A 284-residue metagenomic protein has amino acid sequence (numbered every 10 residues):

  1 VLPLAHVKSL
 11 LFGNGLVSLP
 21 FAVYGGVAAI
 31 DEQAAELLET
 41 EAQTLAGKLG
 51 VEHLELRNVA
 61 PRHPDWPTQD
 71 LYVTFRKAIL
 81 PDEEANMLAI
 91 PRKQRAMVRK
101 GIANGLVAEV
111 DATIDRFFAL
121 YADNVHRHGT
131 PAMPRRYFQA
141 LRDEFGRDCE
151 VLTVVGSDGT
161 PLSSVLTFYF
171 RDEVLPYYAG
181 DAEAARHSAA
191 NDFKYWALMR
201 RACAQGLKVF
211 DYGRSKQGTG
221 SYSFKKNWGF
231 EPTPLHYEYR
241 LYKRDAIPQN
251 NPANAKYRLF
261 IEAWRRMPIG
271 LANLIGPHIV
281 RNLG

Functional and structural regions predicted by a protein language model:
V1-G13, N58-S188, W196-R201: A conserved beta-strand-loop-helix scaffold within acyl/acetyltransferase catalytic domains
A5-Q69, R171-P234: Acyl-donor binding region in acyl/amide transferases
H6, A60-A85, K208, Y212-G284: Active-site/acyl-donor-binding loops of N-acyltransferases
L19, L88-M97, N251-R258: Short intrinsically disordered coil segments
F21-Y24, E52-L54, P64, G105 (+6 more regions): Aromatic-enriched hydrophobic runs in primary sequence
A22-G25, K48, H63, A96 (+9 more regions): Short, surface-exposed, charged/polar-biased interaction segments
V27, I90, E238: Short clusters of hydrophobic/aromatic residues that line enzyme substrate/ligand-binding pockets
E52, D111, R127, P234-L235: Generic macromolecular interface patches on structured domains
